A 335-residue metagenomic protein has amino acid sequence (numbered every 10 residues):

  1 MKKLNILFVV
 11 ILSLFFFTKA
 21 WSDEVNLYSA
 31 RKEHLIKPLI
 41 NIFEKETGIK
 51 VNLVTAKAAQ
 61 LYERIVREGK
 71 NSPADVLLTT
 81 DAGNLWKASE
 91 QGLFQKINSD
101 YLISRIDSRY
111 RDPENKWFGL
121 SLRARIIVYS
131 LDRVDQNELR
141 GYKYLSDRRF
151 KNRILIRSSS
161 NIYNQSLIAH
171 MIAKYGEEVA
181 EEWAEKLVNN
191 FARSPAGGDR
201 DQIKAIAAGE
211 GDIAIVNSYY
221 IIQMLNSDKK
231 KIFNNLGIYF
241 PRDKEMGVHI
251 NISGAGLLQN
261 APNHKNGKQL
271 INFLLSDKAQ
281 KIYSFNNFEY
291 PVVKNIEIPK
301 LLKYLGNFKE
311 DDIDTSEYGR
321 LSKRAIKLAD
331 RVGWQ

Functional and structural regions predicted by a protein language model:
S22-W86, Q335: Early extracytoplasmic/lumenal segment of secretory-pathway proteins
A30, H34-K37, A56, P73-E210: Extracytoplasmic ligand-binding site segments that recognize negatively charged/polar headgroups
G83-K87, A207, D212-N234: A ligand-binding cleft/hinge motif common to bilobed small-molecule-binding domains
R123, A184-V188, R193-A196, I232-Q259: Periplasmic-binding protein-like
V128-R133, I250-N263, I282-Y283: A bilobed periplasmic-binding-protein/Venus flytrap-type ligand-binding module shared by bacterial periplasmic
N152-S159, F273-E297: Periplasmic-binding protein-like
E178-A180, E289-Q335: An extracytoplasmic/periplasmic, membrane-proximal ligand-sensing/linker region
